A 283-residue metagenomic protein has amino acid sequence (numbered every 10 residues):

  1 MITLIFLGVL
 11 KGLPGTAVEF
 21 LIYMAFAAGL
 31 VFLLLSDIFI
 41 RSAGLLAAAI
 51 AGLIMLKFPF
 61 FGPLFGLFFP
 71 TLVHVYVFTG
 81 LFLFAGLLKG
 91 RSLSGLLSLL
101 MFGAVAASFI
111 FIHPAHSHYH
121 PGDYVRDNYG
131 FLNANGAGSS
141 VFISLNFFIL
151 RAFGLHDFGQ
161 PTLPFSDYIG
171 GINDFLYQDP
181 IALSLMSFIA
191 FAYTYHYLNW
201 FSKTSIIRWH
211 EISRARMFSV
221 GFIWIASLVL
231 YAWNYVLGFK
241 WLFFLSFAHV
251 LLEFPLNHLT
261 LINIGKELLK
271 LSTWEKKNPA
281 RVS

Functional and structural regions predicted by a protein language model:
M1-A25: Membrane helical hairpin/interfacial module
V9-A17, S36-F39, F58-F68, V236-K240: Membrane-interface helix caps and helix-loop-helix hairpins in membrane proteins
L33-G44, L88: Membrane-helix interface "capping/anchor" motifs
S42, K89-M101, R214-A215: Membrane-interfacial entry segments at the cytosolic side of transmembrane helices
V75-G80, A107-Y119, Y193-S202, V250-P255: Transmembrane alpha-helical segments that form the membrane-embedded catalytic/substrate-channel core of multi-pass
Y119-Y195, F201: Membrane-interfacial catalytic/cofactor-binding modules of polytopic membrane enzymes
D179-A182, R208-I212, L228-A248: Extracellular/periplasmic helix-loop-helix junctions in multi-pass membrane proteins
E267-S283: Short, intrinsically disordered terminal tails adjacent to the first/last structured region
